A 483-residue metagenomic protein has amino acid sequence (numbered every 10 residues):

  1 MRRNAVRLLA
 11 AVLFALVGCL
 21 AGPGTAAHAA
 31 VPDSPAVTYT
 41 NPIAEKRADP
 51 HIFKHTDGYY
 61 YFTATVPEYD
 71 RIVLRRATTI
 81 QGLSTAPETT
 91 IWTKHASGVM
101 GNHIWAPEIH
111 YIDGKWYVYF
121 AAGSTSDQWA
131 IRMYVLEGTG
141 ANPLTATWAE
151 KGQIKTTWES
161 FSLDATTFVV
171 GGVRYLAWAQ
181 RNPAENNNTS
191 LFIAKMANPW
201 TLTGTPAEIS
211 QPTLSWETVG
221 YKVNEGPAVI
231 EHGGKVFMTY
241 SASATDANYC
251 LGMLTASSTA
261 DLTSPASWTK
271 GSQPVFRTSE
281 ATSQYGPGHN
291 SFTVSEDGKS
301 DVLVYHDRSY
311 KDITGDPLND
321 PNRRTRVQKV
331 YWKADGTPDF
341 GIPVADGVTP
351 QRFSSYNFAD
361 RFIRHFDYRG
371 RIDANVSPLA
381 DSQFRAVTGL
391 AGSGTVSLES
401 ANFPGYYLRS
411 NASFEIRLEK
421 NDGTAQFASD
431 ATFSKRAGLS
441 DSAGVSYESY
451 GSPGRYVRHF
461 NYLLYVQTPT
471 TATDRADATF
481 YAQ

Functional and structural regions predicted by a protein language model:
M1-A30: Secretory targeting and sorting signals
A30-R352, D381-T388, S429-G444, T479-Y481: Carbohydrate-active catalytic/glycan-binding domains of CAZyme proteins, especially the secreted or lumenal ectodomains
G58-Y61, Y69-D70, Q81, D360-R361 (+3 more regions): Primarily extracytoplasmic ectodomains and periplasmic/lumenal surface modules that are beta-strand-rich
T63, R75, Y119-F120, A177 (+11 more regions): Beta-strand residues in well-ordered beta-sheet regions across diverse protein folds
A345-R369, R385-F414, T432-L463, T479-Q483: Extracellular glycan-recognition/adhesion modules and their associated mucin-like linkers
F366-D381: Short, flexible N-terminal segments of the mature chain
P378-L379, A425-A428, T471-D477: Extracellular interaction modules
Y465-T471: Short, exposed beta-strand-loop hairpins at the edges of beta-sheets in extracellular/periplasmic proteins
